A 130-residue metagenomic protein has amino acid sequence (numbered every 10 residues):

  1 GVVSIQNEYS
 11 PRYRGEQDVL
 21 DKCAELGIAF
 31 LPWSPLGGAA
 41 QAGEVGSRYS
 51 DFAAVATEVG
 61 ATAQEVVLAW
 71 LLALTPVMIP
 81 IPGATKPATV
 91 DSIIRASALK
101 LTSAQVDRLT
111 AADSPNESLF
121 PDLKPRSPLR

Functional and structural regions predicted by a protein language model:
G1-R130: Beta/alpha (TIM)-barrel catalytic core signal, keyed to glycine-rich beta->alpha loops juxtaposed to Asp/Glu that bind
